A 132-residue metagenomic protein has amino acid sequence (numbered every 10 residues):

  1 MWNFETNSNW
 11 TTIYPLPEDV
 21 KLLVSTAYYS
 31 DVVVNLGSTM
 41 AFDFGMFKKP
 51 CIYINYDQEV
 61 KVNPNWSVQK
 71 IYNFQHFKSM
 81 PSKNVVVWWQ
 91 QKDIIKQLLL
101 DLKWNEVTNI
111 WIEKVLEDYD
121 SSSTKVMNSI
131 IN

Functional and structural regions predicted by a protein language model:
M1, L22, V34, F77 (+3 more regions): Long, contiguous C-terminal modules that act as interaction/assembly or targeting platforms
M1-F42, M46-F47: Donor nucleotide-activated moiety binding/catalytic core segment of transferases that use nucleotide-activated donors
F4, T39-L116: Catalytic binding pocket for nucleotide-activated donors in carbohydrate/polymer assembly enzymes
Y14-P17, W89, E117-S121: Conserved phosphate-coordination/catalytic loops
T26, Q97-L98, S129: CheY-like receiver
Y119-N132: C-terminal alpha-helical cap of glycosyltransferases
